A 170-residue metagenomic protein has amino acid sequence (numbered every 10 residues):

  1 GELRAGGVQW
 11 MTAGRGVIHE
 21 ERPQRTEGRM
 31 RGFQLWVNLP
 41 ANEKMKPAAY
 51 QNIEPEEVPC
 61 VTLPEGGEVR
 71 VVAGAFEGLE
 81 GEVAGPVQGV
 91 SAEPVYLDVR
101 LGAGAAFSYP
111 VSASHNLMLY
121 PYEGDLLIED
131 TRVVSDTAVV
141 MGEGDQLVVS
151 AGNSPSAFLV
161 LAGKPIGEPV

Functional and structural regions predicted by a protein language model:
G1-V170: Jelly-roll (double-stranded beta-helix
